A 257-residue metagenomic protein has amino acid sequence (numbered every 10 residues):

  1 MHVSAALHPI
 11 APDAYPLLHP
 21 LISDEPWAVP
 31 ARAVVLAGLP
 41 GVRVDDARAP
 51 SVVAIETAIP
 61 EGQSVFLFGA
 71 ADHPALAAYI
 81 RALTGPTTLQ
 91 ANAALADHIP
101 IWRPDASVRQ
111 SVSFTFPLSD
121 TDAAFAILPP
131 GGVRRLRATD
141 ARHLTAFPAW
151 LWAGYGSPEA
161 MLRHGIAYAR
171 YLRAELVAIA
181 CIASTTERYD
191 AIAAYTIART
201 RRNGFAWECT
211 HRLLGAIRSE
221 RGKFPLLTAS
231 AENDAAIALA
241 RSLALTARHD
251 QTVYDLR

Functional and structural regions predicted by a protein language model:
M1-A28, S119-Y155: Short amphipathic alpha-helix that is part of the acyltransferase structural core
V29, G38-V42, D46-A138, Y254-D255: Acyl-donor-binding surface of acyltransferase catalytic domains
V34-P50, E159-A169, D190: A short helix-loop-beta-strand connector motif used in the catalytic cores of GNAT acetyltransferases and, in some
H73-Y79, T196, R202-S219, I237-S242: Conserved acetyl-CoA-binding loop-helix of GNAT-fold acetyltransferases
L95-S107, W207, A231-H249: Conserved active-site alpha-helix within GNAT-family acetyltransferase domains
G156-A198: A conserved beta-strand-loop-helix scaffold within acyl/acetyltransferase catalytic domains
I192-A194, P225-A229: Conserved hydrophobic beta-strand within the GNAT/NAT acetyltransferase core sheet that lines the active-site cleft
